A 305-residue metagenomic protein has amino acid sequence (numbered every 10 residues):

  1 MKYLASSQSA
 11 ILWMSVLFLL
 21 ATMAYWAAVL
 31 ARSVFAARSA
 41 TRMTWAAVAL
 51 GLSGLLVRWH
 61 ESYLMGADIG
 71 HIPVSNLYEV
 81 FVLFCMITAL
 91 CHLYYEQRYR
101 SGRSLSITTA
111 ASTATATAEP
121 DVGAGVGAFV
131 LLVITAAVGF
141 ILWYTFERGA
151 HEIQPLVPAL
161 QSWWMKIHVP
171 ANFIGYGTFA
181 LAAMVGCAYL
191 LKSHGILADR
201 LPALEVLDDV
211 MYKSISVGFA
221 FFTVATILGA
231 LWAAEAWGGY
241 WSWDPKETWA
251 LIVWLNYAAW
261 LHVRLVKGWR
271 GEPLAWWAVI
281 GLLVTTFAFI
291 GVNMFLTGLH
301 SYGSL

Functional and structural regions predicted by a protein language model:
M1-L305: Polytopic transmembrane helical bundles with strong interfacial aromatic enrichment
